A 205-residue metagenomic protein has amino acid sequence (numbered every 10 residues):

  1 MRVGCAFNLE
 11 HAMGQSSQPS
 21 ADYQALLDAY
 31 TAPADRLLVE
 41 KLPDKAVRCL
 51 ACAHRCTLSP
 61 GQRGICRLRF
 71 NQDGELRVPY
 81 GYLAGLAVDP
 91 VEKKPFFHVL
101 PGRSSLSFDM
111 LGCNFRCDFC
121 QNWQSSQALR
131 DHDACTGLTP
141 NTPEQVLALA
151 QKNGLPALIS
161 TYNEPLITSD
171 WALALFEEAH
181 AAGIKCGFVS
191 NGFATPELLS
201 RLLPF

Functional and structural regions predicted by a protein language model:
M1-N8, G14-Q15: N-terminal export signals
G14-C49, A53-M110, W123-Q127: N-terminal [4Fe-4S]-dependent radical SAM core
N71-F205: Conserved Radical SAM active-site core
